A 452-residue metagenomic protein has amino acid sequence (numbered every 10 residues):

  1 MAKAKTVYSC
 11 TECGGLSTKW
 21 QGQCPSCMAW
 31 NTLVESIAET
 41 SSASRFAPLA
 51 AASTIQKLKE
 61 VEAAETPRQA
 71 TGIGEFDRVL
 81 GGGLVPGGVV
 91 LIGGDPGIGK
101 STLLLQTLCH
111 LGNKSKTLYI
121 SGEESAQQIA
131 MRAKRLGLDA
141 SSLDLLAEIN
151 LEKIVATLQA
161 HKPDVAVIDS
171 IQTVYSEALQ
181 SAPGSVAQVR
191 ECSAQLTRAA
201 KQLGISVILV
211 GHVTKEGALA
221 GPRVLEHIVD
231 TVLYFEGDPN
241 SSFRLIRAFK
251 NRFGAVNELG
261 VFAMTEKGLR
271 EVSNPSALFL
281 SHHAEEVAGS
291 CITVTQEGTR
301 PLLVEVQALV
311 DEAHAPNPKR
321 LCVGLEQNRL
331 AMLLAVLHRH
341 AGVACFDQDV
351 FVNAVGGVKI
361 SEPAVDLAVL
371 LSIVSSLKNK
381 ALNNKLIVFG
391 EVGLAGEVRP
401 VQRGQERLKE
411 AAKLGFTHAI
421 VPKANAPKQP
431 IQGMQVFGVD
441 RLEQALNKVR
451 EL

Functional and structural regions predicted by a protein language model:
A2-E12, L16-R78, V85-L91, I98-C109 (+5 more regions): Peripheral, non-AAA+ core regions of ATP-driven protein-machinery
D95, G122: P-loop (Walker A) phosphate-binding loop of NTP-binding proteins
T117-S121: Conserved RecA-like ASCE P-loop NTPase motor core of nucleic-acid helicases/translocases
A126: Divalent metal-dependent catalytic cores for phosphoryl transfer on phosphate-bearing substrates
